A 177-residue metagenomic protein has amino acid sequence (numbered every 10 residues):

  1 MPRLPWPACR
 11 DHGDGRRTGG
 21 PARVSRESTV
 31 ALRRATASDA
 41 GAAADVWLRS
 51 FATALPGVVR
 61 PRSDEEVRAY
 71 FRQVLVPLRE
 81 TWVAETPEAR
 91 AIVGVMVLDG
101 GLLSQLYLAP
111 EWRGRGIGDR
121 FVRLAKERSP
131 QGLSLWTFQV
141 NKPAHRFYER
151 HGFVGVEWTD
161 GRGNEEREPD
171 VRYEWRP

Functional and structural regions predicted by a protein language model:
A31-D45: A short beta-loop-alpha structural element at the N-terminal edge of CoA-dependent acyl/N-acetyltransferase catalytic
A44-R72: Conserved GNAT-fold acetyl-CoA-binding loop/helix
R72-V83, L102: A short helix-loop-beta-strand connector motif used in the catalytic cores of GNAT acetyltransferases and, in some
R79-M96: Conserved beta-hairpin
L102-R113, T137-F138: A short, internal acetyl-CoA/4′-phosphopantetheine-binding micro-motif in the GNAT/acyltransferase core
E111-W112, G116-L124: Conserved acetyl-CoA pyrophosphate-binding loop and the N-cap/start of the following alpha-helix in GNAT-like
D119-R120, V140-E168: Conserved active-site alpha-helix within GNAT-family acetyltransferase domains
R128-V140: Conserved GNAT acetyl-CoA-binding A-motif
